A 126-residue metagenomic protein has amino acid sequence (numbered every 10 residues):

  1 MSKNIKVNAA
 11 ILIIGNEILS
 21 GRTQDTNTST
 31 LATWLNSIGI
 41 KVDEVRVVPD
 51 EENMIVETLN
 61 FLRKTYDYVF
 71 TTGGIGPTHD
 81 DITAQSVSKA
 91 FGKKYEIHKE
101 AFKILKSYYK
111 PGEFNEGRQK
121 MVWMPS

Functional and structural regions predicted by a protein language model:
M1-I5: Basic/polar N-terminal segments that are highly enriched at the extreme N-terminus, encompassing both cleavable
A9-I11: Conserved hydrophobic helix-helix packing surfaces used for dimerization/oligomerization
I14, I18-T28: Glycine- and acidic-residue-enriched helix-capping/strand-helix junction motifs
R22-T23, K64-G73, K94-K99: Short, Lys/Arg-enriched charge-dense amphipathic segments
S29-K89, K110: N-terminal small/polar loop signature for handling phosphorylated ligands or for N-terminal nucleophile
I82-S126: Proline/glycine-rich low-complexity loops and linkers
